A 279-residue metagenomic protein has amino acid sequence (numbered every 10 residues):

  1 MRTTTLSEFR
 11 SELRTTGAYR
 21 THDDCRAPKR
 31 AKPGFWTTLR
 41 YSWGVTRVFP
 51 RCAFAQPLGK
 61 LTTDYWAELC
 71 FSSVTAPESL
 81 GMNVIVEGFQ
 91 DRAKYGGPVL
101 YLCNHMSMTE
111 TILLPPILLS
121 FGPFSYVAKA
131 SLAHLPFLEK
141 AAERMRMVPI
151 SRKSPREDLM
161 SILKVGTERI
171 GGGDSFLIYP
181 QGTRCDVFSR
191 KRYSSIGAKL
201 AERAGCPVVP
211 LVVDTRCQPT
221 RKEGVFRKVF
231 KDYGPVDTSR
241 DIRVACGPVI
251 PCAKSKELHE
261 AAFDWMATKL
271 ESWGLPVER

Functional and structural regions predicted by a protein language model:
M1-V99, I112-L113: Membrane-anchoring hydrophobic helices of lipid-metabolizing enzymes
R40-Q56, Y95-K153: Catalytic core of membrane glycerolipid acyltransferases/transacylases, capturing the structured, soluble-facing
P57-F89, G122-K164, T238: Membrane-interfacial amphipathic helices and adjacent loop/beta segments that form the lipid-substrate binding surface
P98-L100, G173-Y179: Residue-level preference for the first positions of well-ordered beta-strands
I117, A141, E168, K199-L200: Hydrophobic/aromatic ligand-binding patch that stacks against planar heteroaromatic rings of cofactors or nucleotides
L138-E139, S175, V187-K256: A cross-family acyltransferase "interaction/gating" segment
G182: Active-site metal-binding loops of divalent metal-dependent hydrolases
D264-V277: Short, cationic low-complexity segments
